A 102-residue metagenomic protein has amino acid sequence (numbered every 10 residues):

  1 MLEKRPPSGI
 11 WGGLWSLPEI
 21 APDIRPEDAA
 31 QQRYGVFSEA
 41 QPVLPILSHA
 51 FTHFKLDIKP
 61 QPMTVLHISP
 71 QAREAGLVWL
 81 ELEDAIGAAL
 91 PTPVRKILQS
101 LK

Functional and structural regions predicted by a protein language model:
M1-K102: Intrinsically disordered, low-complexity, charged terminal extensions of DNA damage-control enzymes
